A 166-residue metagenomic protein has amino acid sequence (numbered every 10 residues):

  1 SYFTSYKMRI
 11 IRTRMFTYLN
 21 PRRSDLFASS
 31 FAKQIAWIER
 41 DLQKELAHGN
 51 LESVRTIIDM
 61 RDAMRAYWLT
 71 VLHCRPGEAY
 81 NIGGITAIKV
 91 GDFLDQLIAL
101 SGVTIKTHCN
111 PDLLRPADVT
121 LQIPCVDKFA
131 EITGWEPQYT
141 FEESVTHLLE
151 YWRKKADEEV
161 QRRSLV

Functional and structural regions predicted by a protein language model:
S1-T56, M60-R65, L69-V71, I85-A87 (+1 more regions): NAD(P)-dependent short-chain dehydrogenase/reductase
Y6, S101-I105, T133: A broad structural signal for alpha-helix termini and local helix breaks/kinks
S30-F31, I35-I38, H73-L114, V126 (+1 more regions): Mid/C-terminal beta-alpha module of Rossmann-like enzyme folds, strongest in SDR-family dehydrogenases/epimerases
L51, R55, L114-D118, V166: Glycine-rich loop motifs involved in handling phospho/adenylate chemistry
M60, A79, P111-E136, T140 (+1 more regions): Conserved C-terminal active-site "lid" loop/helix of NAD(P)H-dependent oxidoreductases that clamps the redox cofactor
A63, Y67, I82, V90-F93 (+2 more regions): Non-catalytic, hydrophobic alpha-helical segments
D127, F141-V166: Amphipathic terminal alpha-helices
